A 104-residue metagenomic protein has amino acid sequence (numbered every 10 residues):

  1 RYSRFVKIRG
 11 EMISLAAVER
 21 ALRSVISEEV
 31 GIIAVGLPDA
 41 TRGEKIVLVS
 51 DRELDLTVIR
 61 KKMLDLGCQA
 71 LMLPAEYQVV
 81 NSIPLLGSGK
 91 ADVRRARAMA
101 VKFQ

Functional and structural regions predicted by a protein language model:
R1-M72, A98: AMP-binding/adenylate-forming catalytic core of the ANL superfamily
E44, G67-A91: AMP-binding/adenylate-forming catalytic domain of the ANL superfamily
K90-Q104: Phosphopantetheine-dependent thiolation modules in NRPS/PKS and related acyl-activating systems
